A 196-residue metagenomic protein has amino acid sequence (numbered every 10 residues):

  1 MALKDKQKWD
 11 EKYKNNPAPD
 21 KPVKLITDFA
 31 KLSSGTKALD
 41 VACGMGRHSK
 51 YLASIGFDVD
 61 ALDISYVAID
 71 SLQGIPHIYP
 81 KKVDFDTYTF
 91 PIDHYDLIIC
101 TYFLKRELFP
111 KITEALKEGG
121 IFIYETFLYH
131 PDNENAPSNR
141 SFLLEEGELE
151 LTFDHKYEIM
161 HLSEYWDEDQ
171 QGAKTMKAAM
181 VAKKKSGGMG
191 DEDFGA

Functional and structural regions predicted by a protein language model:
M1-S33: Conserved class I S-adenosyl-L-methionine
G35-G44: Conserved class I S-adenosyl-L-methionine
D58-D63: Conserved SAM-binding motif I beta-strand of class I
S65-V67: Conserved SAM/SAH-binding beta-strand->alpha-helix loop
I75-T87: Conserved SAM-binding strand-loop segment of SAM-dependent methyltransferases
F90-L97: A short acidic, Gly/Pro-enriched loop at the edge of an enzyme's catalytic core that lines a small-molecule cofactor
G120-P131: Conserved beta-strand signature within the Rossmann-like core of class I S-adenosyl-L-methionine
E168-A196: Core SAM-dependent methyltransferase catalytic element
